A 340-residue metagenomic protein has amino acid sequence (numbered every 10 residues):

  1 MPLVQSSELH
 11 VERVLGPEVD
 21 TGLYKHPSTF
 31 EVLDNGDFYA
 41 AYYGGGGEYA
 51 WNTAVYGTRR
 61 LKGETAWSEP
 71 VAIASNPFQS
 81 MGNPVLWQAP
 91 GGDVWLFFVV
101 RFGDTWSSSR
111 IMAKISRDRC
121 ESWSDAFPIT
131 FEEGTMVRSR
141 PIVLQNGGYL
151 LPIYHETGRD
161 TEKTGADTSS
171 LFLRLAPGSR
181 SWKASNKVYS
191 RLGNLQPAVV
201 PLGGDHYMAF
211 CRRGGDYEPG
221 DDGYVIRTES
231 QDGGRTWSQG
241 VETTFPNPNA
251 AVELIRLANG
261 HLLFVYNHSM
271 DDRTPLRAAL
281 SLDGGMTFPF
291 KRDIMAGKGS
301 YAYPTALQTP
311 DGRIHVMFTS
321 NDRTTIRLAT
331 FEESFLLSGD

Functional and structural regions predicted by a protein language model:
M1-D340: Asp-box/BNR beta-propeller blade signature and adjacent active/binding-site loops in extracellular glycan-interacting
